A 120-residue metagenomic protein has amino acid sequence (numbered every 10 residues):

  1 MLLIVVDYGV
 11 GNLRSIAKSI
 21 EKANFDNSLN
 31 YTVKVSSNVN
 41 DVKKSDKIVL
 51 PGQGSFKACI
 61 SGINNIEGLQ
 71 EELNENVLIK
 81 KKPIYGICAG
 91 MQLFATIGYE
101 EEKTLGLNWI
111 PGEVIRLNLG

Functional and structural regions predicted by a protein language model:
M1-P83, A89, N108-N118: N-terminal beta1-alpha1 cap of cysteine-dependent amidohydrolase-like domains
C88, Q92-F94: Glycine-rich nucleophile elbow surrounding the catalytic serine of serine-hydrolase chemistry
A95-T96, P111: Short beta-strand-to-turn element immediately C-terminal to the catalytic PLP-Schiff-base lysine in fold type I
T96-I97, L119-G120: Short, well-ordered secondary-structure micro-motifs
G98-K103: Conserved hydrolase catalytic core segment
